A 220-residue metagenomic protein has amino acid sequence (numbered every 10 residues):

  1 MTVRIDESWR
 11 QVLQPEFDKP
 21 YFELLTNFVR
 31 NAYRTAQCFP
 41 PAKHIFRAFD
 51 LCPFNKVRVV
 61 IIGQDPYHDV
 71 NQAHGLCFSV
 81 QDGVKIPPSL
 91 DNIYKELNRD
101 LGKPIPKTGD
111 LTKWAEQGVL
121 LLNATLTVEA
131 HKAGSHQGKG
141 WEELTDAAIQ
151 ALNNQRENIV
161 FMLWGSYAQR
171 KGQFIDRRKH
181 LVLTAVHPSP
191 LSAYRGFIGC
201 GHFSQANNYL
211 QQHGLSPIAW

Functional and structural regions predicted by a protein language model:
M1-L13: Generic N-terminal amphipathic, Lys/Arg-enriched alpha-helix
V3, P15-L163, Y167-R170, I175 (+5 more regions): A polyanion-binding, active-site-adjacent surface
